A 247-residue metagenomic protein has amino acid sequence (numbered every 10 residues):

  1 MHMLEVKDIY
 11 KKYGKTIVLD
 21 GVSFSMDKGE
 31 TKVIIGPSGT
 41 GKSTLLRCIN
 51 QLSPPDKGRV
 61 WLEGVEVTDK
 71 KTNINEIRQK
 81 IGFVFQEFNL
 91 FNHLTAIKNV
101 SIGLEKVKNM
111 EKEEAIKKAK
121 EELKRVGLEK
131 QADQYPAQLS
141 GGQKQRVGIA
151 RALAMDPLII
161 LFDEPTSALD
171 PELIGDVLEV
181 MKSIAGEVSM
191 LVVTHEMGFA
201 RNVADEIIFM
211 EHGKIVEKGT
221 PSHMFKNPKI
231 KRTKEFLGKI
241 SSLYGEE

Functional and structural regions predicted by a protein language model:
M1-L4, G245-E247: Short, Lys/Arg-enriched, disordered terminal segments
H2-L4, Y10-H212, V216-P221: ABC family nucleotide-binding domain
K218, S222-E247: C-terminal boundary and immediately downstream tail of ABC-type ATPase nucleotide-binding domains
